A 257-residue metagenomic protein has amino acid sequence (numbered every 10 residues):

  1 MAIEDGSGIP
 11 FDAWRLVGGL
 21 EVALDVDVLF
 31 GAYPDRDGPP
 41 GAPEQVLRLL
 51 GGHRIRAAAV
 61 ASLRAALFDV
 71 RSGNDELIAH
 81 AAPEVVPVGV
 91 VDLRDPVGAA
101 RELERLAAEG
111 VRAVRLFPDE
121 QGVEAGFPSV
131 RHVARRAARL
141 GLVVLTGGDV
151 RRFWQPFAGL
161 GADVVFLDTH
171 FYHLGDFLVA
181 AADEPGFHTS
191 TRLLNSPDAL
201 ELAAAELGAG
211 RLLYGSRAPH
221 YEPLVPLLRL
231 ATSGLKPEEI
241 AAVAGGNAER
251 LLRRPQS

Functional and structural regions predicted by a protein language model:
M1-V26, P40-A57, L224-S257: Mid-to-C-terminal alpha-helical segments outside catalytic/metal-binding sites
G19-V22, H53-A58, A82-V88, E109-R112 (+4 more regions): Short, well-ordered coil/turn segments that N-cap beta-strands
A23-L29, Y33, D37, E44-F68 (+3 more regions): Divalent metal-dependent hydrolysis catalytic cores, especially in the metallo-beta-lactamase
L24-V26, A59-S62, V88-V90, R115 (+4 more regions): Active-site neighborhood of phospho(di)ester-bond hydrolases with catalytic His/Asp-centered motifs
D27, L50, L77, L106 (+5 more regions): Conserved, mostly hydrophobic/aromatic
G31-Y33, A65-D69, R94-V97, Q121 (+4 more regions): Active-site environment of divalent metal-dependent phosphoester hydrolases
R56, F68-L145: Active-site gating/metal-coordination segments in enzymes
G126-L213: Catalytic pocket-lining loop regions of alpha/beta-barrel enzymes, especially the amidohydrolase/enolase/GH5 lineages
